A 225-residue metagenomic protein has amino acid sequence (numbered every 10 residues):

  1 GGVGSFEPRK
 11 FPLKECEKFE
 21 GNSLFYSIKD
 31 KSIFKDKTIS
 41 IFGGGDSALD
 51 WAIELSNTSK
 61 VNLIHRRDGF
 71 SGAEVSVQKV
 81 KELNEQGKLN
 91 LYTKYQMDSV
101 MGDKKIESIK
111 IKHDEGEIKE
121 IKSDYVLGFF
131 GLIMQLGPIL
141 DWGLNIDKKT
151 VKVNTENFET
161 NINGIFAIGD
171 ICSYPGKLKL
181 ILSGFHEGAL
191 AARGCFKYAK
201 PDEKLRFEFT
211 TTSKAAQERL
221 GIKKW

Functional and structural regions predicted by a protein language model:
G1-E20, I181: Glycine/serine-rich phosphate-binding loop and adjoining beta1-alpha1 elements at the start of nucleotide-handling
G1-G4, S56-T155, K204-T210: A Rossmann-like FAD-binding core segment of flavoenzymes
K10-L13, L140, K152, R193 (+1 more regions): N-terminal low-complexity, intrinsically disordered patches enriched in charged
E20-A73, G116-K119, G131-P138, E156-E203: Rossmann-like dinucleotide/flavin-binding elements
Q78-E82, Q86, G188, A215 (+1 more regions): Long hydrophobic alpha-helices with heptad-repeat/coiled-coil character
F196-W225: Active-site-proximal substrate-binding core of FAD-dependent oxidoreductases
